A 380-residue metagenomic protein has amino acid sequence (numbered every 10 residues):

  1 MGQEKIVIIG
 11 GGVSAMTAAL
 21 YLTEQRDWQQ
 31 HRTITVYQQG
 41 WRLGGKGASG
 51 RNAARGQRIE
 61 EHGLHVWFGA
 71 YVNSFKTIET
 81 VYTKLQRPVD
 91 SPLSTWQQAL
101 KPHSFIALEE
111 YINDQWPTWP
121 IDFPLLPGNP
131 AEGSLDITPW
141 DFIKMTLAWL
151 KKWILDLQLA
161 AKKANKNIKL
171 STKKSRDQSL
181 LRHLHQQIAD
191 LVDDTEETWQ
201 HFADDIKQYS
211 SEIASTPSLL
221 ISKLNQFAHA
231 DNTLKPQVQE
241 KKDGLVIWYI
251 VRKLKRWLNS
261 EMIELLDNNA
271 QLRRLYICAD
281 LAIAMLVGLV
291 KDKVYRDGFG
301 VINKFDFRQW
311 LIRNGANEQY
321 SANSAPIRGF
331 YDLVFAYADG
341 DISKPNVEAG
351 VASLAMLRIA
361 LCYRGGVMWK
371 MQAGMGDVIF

Functional and structural regions predicted by a protein language model:
M1-G2, W28-T33, P88-V89: Short helix-terminating capping/connector loops at secondary-structure junctions
M1-S14, T35: Beta1/beta-strand and adjacent pyrophosphate-binding region of the FAD-binding site in flavoprotein oxidoreductases
I9, T23-R51: Glycine-rich FAD pyrophosphate-binding loop
M16, Q25, V81, W310-N317: Generic, well-ordered alpha-helical scaffold segments in large soluble proteins
T17, Y21, N73-K76, G298 (+2 more regions): Short amphipathic alpha-helical face segments that pack within enzyme cores and frequently flank/anchor catalytic
Q39-K76, H103-S104, Q115, K293-Y295 (+1 more regions): Glycine-rich active-site loop/strand segments that organize a redox cofactor
R55-H183, P236, E240-D243, I247-R252: Dinucleotide-binding Rossmann-like beta1-alpha1 core, especially the glycine-rich loop that anchors the ADP
W153-F380: Active-site/ligand-binding neighborhood in enzyme catalytic cores
